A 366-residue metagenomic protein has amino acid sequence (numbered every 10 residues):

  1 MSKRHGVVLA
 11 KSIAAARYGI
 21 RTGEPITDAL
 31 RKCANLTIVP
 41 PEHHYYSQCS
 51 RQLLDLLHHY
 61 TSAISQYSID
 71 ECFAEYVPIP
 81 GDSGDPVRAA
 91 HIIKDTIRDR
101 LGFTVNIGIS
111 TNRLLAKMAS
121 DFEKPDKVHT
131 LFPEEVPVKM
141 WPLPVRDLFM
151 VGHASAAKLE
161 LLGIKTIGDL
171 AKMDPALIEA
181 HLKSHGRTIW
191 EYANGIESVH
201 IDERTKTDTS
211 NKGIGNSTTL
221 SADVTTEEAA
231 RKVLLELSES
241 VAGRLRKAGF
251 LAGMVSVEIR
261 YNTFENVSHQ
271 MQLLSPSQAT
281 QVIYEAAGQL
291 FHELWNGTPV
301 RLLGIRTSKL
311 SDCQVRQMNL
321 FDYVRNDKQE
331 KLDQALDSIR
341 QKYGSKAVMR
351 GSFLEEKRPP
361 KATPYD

Functional and structural regions predicted by a protein language model:
M1-I69, F73, P80, A193: Residues that scaffold, gate, or flank divalent-cation-dependent active/transport sites
Y67-E71, S110-R113, F250-M254, P299-L302: Short Gly/Ser/Thr- and Asp/Glu-enriched loop/turn motifs at secondary-structure junctions
C72-P78, S268-M271, R316-D322, T363: Short, hydrophobic beta-strand segments
A74-K94, G163: Catalytic palm subdomain of template-directed nucleic-acid polymerases, centered on the conserved carboxylate motif
D85-L143, G304: Long, highly charged, low-complexity intrinsically disordered interaction regions that mediate electrostatic DNA/RNA
D147, S155-V300: DNA-contacting surface of Y-family translesion DNA polymerases
S275-D366: Acidic, metal-coordinating catalytic segment for phosphate/diphosphate chemistry, firing primarily on the Nudix
